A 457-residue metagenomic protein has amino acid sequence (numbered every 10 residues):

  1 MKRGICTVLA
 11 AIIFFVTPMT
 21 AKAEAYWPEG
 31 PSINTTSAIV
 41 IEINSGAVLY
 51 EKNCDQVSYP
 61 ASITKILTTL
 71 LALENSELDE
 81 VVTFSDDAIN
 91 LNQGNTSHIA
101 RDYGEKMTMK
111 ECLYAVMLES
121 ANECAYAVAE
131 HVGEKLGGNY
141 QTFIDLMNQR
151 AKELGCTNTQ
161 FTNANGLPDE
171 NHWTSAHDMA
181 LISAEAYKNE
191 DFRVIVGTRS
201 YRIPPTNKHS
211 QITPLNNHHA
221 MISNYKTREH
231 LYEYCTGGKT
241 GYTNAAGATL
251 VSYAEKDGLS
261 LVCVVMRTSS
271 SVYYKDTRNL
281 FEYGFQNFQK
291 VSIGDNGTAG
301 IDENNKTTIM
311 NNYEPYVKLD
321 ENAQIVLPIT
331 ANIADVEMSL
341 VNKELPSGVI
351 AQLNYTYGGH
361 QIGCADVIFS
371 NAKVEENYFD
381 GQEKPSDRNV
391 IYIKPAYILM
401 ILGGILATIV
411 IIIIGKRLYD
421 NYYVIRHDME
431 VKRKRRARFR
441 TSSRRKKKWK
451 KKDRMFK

Functional and structural regions predicted by a protein language model:
M1-I5, P60, E105, M109 (+2 more regions): Structural motif marking the loop-to-transmembrane transition
K2-A23, I398-R417: Sec-dependent N-terminal signal peptides of Gram-positive bacterial secreted proteins and lipoproteins
R3-G4, I66, K256, L418: Hydrophobic alpha-helical segments, especially transmembrane helices and their immediate juxtamembrane helical caps
L9, L146-M147, L280: Generic structural signal for hydrophobic residues
A21-H177, L181-I195: Active-site-adjacent loops and short helices of periplasmic peptidoglycan-processing enzymes
C156-T157, N171-W173, H177-D178, S183-L406 (+1 more regions): Domain-terminus/edge residues, biased toward the C-terminal soluble/receptor-binding domains of extracytoplasmic
N421-K457: Cytoplasmic C-terminal tails of single-pass
